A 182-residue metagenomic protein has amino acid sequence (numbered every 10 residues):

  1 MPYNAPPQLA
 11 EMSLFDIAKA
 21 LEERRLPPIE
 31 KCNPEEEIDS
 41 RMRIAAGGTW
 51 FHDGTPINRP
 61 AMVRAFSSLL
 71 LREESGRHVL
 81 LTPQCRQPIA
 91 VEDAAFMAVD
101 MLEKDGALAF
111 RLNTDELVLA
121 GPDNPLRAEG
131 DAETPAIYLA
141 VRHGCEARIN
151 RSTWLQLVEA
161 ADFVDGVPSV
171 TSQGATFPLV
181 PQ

Functional and structural regions predicted by a protein language model:
M1-Q182: Long, non-globular segments of proteins
